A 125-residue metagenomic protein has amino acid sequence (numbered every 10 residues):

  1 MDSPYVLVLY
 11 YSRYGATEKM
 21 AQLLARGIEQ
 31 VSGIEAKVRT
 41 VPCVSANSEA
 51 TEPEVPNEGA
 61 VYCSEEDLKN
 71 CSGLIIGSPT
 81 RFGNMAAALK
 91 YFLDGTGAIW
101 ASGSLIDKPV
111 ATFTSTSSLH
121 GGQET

Functional and structural regions predicted by a protein language model:
M1-L105: N-terminal beta1-alpha1-beta2 submodule of the flavodoxin-like/Rossmannoid cofactor-binding fold
I106-T125: Short, glycine-/small-residue-rich phosphate/pyrophosphate-handling segment
